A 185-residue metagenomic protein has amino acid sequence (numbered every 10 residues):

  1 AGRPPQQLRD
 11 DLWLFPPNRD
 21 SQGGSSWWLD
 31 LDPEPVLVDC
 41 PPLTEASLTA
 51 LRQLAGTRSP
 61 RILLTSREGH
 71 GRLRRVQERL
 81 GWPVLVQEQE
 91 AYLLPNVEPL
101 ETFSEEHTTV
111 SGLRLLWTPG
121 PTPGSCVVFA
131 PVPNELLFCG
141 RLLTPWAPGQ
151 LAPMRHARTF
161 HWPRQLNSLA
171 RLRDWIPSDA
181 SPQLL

Functional and structural regions predicted by a protein language model:
A1, W13, S21, E34-L43 (+2 more regions): Metallo-beta-lactamase
A1-L29: Short, compositionally biased "basic patch" segments
Q6-R9, L29-D32, Q53-R58, E78 (+2 more regions): Flexible, charged surface loops at secondary-structure boundaries
P16, L63-L64, T159: Residue-level marker of alpha-helix boundaries and capping positions
P16-N18, E88, S104, P119: Residues at the C-termini of beta-strands that transition into short coil/loop
S21-D30, V38, P42-R52: Active-site-flanking structural segment that lines cofactor/substrate pockets
S25, E34, R58-R61, G81-P83 (+1 more regions): Residues at the starts of beta-strands that form the adenosine-phosphate
P41-S111: Active-site HxH/HxHxD metal-binding segment of metal-dependent hydrolases
